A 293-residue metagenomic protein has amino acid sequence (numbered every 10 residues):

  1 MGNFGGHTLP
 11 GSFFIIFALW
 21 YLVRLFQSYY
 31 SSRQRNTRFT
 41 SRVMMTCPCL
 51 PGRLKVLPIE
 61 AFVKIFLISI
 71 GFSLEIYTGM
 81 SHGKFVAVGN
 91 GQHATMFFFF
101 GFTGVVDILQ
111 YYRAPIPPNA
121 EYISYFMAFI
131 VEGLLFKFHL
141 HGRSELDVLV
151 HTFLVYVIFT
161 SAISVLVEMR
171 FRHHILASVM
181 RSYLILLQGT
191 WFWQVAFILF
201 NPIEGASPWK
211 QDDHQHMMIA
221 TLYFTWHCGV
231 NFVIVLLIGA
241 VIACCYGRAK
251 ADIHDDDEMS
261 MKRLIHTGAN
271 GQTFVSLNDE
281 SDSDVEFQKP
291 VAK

Functional and structural regions predicted by a protein language model:
M1-L9, Y30, F72-M96, V105-S124 (+3 more regions): Membrane-lumen (extracellular) interface motif
P10, I16, F224-I242: Single-pass alpha-helical transmembrane segments
P10-F13, F17-A18, S32-D107: Eukaryotic helix-linker segments that join adjacent hydrophobic helices
S28-M44, N119-A128, P202-Q211, Y246-D256: Interhelical loop segments of eukaryotic multi-pass membrane proteins
N36-C49, A249-K293: Non-transmembrane, juxtamembrane loop and terminal tail segments of multi-pass eukaryotic membrane proteins
R181-Q194: Hydrophobic alpha-helical membrane-insertion segments
K210-F232: Membrane-interface transmembrane-helix boundary segments in multi-pass integral membrane proteins
